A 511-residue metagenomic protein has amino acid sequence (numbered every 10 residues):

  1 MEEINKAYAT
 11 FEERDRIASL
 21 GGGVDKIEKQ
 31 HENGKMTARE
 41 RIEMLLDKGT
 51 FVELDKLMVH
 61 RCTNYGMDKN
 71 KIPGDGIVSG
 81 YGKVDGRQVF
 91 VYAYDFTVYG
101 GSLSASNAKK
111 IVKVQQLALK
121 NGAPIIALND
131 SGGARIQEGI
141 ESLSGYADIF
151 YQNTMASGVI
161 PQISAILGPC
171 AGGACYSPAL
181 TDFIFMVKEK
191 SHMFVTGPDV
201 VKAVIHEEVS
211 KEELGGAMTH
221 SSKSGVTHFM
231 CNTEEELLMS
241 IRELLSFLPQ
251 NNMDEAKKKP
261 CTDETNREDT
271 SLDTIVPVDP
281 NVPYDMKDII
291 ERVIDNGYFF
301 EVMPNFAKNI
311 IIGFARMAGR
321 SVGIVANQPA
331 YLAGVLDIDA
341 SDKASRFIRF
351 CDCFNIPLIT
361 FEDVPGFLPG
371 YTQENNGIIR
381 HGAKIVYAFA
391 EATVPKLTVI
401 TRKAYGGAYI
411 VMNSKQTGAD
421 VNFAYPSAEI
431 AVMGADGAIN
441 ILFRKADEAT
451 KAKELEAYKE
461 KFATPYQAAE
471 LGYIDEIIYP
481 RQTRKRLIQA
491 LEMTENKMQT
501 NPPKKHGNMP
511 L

Functional and structural regions predicted by a protein language model:
M1-L511: Ligand-binding clefts of soluble mixed alpha/beta catalytic domains
